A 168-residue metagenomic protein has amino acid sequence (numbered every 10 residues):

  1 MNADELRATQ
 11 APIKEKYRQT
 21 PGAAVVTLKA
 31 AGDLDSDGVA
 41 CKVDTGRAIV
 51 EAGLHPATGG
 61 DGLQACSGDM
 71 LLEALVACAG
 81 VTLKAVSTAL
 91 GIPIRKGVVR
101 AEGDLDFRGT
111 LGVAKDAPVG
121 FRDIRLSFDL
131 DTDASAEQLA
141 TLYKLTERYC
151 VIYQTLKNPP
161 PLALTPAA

Functional and structural regions predicted by a protein language model:
M1-E73, L83-A168: Extended beta-strand/beta-hairpin segments
